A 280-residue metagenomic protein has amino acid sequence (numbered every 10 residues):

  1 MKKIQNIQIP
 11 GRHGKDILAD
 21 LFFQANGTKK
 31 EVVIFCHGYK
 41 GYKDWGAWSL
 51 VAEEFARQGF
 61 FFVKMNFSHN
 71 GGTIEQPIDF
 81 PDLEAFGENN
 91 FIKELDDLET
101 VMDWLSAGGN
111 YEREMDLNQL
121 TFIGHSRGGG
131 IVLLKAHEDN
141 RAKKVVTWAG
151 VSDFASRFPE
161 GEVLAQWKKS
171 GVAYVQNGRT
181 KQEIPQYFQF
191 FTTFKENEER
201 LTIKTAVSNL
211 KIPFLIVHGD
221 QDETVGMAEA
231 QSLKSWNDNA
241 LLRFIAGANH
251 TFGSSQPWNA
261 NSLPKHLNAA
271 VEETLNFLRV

Functional and structural regions predicted by a protein language model:
M1-T28: N-terminal cap/lid segment of alpha/beta-hydrolase-fold proteins
G27-G71: Short, surface-exposed "cap/lid" segments of acyl-processing enzymes
W48, I212, V225-S235, P257: Short alpha-helix in the alpha/beta-hydrolase fold that links the catalytic acid
E84-Y111: Alpha/beta-hydrolase active-site loop
D103-Q166: Primarily recognizes the serine-hydrolase "nucleophile elbow" in alpha/beta-hydrolase and SGNH/GDSL folds
N209-L210, I216-H218, D222: Short beta-strand/loop motif that positions the catalytic acidic residue of the alpha/beta-hydrolase fold
Q221-V225, H250: Acidic catalytic loop of the alpha/beta-hydrolase fold
A248, F252, Q256-V280: Catalytic active-site module of serine/aspartate enzymes centered on a nucleophile-bearing elbow/loop
